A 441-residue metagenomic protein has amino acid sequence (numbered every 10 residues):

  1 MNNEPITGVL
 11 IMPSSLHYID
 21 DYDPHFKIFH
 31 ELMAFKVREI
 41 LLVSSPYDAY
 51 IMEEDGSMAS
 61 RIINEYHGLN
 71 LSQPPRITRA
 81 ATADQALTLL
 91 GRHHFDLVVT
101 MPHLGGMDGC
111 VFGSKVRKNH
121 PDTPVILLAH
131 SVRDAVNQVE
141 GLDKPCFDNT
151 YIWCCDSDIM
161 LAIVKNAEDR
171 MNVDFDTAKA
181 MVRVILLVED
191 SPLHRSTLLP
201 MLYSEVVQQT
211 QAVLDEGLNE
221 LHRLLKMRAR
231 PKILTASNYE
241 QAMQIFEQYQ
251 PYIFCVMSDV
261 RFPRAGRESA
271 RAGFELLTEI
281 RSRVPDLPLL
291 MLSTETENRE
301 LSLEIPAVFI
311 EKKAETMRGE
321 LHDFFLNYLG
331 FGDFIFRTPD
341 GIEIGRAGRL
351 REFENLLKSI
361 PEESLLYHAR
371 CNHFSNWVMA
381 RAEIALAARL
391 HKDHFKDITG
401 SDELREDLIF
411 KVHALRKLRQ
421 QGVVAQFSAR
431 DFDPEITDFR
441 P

Functional and structural regions predicted by a protein language model:
M1-T78, S114, E140-N149, W153-K232 (+5 more regions): Non-catalytic signal-transmission and effector/linker regions of two-component phosphorelay proteins
D21-Y22, I51-M58, I63, S72-P74 (+4 more regions): Conserved phosphotransfer microenvironments
V37-V43, D96-T100, T123-L128, D148-T150 (+4 more regions): Hydrophobic beta-strand segments of well-ordered beta-sheets in folded domains
V43-Y47, M101-L104, L128-S131, C154-C155 (+4 more regions): Structural motif
A83, V182, C371-N372: Residue-level signal for cytosolic alpha-helical hairpin/rod architecture
M107, D176-V182, E362-L366, W377-V378: Short acidic, glycine/proline-enriched loop segments that cap or flank alpha-helices
M107, V111, K115, L127-W153 (+4 more regions): Alpha4 helix (beta4-alpha4-beta5 surface) of REC/receiver domains from two-component response regulators
E297-P441: Terminal, compositionally biased segments used for targeting/anchoring and flexible tails
